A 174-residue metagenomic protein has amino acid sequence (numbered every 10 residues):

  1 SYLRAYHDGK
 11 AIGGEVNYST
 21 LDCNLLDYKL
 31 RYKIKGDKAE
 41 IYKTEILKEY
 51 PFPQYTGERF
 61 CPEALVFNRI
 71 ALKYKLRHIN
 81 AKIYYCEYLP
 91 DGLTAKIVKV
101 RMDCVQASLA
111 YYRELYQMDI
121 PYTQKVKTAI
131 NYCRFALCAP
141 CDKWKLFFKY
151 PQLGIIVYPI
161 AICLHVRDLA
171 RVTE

Functional and structural regions predicted by a protein language model:
R4-A95: Conserved nucleotide-sugar donor-binding catalytic segment
F60, T123-V126: Alpha-helix N-cap/helix-initiation sites
A71, Y84-L89, K96-Y122: Catalytic core of nucleotide-sugar-dependent glycosyltransferases
Y74, L115, A136-P140: Generic structural signal for hydrophobic core residues of well-folded globular domains
H78, V98-M102, T128: Preference for long, solvent-exposed alpha-helical segments and helix-linker "stalks"
K125-F135: Structural register within alpha-helical repeat arrays
L137-E174: Membrane-interface aromatic/basic loop that binds lipid-linked glycans or pyrophosphate carriers, typified by
